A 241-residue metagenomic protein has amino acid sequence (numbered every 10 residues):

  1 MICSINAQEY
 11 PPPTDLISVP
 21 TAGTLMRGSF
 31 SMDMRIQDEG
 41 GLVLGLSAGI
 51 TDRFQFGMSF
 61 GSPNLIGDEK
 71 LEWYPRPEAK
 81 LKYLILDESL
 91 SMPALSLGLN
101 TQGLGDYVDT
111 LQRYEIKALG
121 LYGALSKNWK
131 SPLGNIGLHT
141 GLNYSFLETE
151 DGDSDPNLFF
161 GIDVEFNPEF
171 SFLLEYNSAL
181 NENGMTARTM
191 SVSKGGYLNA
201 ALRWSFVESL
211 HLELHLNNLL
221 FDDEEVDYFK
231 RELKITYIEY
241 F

Functional and structural regions predicted by a protein language model:
I2-S4: N-terminal signal peptide c-region/cleavage motif recognized by signal peptidases
A7-I136, L142-E148, D163-F241: Transmembrane beta-barrel domains of Gram-negative outer membranes and organellar outer membranes
